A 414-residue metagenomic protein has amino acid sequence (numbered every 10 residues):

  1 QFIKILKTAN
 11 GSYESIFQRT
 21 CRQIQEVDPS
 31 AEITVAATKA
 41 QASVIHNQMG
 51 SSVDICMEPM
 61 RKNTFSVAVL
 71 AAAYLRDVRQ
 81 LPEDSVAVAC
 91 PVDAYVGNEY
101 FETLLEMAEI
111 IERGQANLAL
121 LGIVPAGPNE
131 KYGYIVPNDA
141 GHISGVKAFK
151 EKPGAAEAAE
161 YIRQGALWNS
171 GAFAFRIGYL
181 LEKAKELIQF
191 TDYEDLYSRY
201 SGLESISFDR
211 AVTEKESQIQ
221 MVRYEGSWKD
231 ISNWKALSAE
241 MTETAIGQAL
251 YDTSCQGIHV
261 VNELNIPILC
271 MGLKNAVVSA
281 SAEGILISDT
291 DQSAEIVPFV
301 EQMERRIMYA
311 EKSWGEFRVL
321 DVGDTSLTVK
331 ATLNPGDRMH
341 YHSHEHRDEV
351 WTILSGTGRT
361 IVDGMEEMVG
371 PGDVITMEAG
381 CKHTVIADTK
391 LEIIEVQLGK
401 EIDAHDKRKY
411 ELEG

Functional and structural regions predicted by a protein language model:
I5-A89, Y95-F101: Conserved N-terminal catalytic core of the sugar/cofactor nucleotidyltransferase
F17, A71, D93, I135 (+3 more regions): Residue-level signal for inorganic ion chemistry
A36, V88-P91, L121-V124, K150 (+1 more regions): Short beta-strand segments
C90, I353, V396: Catalytic metal- and UDP-sugar-binding loop of GT-A-like glycosyltransferases, i.e., residues flanking the conserved
G97-Y200, Q220: Conserved core of the sugar-phosphate nucleotidyltransferase
I177-T352, T357-I375, H383-T384, I402 (+1 more regions): Left-handed beta-helix
G380-C381, I386, L398: Short, surface-exposed secondary-structure boundary micro-motifs
I394-D403: C-terminal structural segments of small proteins and small subunits
